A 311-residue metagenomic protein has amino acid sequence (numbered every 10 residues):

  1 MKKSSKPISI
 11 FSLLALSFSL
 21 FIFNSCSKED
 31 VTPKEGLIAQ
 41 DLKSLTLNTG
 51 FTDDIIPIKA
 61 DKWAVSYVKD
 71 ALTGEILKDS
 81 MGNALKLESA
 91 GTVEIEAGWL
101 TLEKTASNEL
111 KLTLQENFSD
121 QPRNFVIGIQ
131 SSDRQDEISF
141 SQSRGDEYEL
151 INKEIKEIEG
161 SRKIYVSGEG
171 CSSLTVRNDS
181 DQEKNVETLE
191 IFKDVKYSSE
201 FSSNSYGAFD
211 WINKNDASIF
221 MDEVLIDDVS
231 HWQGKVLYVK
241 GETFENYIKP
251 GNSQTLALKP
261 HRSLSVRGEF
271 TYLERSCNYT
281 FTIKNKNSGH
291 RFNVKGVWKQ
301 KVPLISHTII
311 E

Functional and structural regions predicted by a protein language model:
K2-T46: Bacterial Sec-dependent N-terminal signal peptides
F51-K111, V236-R262: Surface-exposed binding patches on compact interaction domains or structured appendages
I56-I58, L102, L110-L112, I127-I129 (+2 more regions): Hydrophobic beta-strand residues in large extracellular and virion-surface proteins
N108-F118, G268-F270: Short, hydrophobic beta-strand segments
E116, S131-D133, N285: Surface-exposed loop/turn motifs at beta-strand-loop junctions within extracellular Ig-like and Fibronectin type III
D120-D133: A short beta-strand micro-motif common to beta-rich folds, especially ectodomain repeats
R134-I155, G296-Q300, L304: C-terminal edge beta-strand
E154-E311: Ser/Thr/Gly/Pro-rich, low-complexity flexible regions
